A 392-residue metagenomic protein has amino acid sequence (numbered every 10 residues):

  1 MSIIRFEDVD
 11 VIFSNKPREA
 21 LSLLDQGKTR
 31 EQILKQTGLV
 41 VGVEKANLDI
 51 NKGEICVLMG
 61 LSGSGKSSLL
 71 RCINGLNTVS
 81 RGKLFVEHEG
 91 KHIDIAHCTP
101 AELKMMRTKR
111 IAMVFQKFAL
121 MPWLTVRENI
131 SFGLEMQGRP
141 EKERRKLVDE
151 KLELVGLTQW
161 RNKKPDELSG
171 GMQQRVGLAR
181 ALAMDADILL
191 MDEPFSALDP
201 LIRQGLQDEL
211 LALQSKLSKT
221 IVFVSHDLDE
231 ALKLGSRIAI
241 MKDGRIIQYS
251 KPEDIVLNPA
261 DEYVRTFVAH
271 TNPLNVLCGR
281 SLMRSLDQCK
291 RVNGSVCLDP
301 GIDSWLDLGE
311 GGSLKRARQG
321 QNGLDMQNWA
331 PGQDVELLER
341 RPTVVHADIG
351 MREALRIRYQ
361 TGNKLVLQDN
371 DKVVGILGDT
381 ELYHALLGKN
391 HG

Functional and structural regions predicted by a protein language model:
L23-Q32, E87-D94, S131, E135 (+1 more regions): Conserved ABC ATPase "signature" region
I33-T37, H92-A112: ABC ATPase NBD coupling module
T108, K163-D166, R180, M184: Conserved signature/switch motifs of ABC ATPase nucleotide-binding domains
L124-S131: Short coil-to-helix segment of the ABC ATPase nucleotide-binding domain corresponding to the Q-loop/switch region
K164-L168, M172-Q174: Conserved ABC ATPase signature
I246-S250, N258, I376: ABC ATPase "signature
D287-Q321, P331, R340-G392: The conserved cystathionine-beta-synthase
